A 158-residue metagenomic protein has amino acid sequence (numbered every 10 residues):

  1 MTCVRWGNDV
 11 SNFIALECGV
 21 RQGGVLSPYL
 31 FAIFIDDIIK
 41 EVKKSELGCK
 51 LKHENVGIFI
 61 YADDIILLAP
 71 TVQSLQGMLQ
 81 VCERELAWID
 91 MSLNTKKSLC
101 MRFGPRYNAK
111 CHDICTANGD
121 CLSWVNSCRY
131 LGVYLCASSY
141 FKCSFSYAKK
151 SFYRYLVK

Functional and structural regions predicted by a protein language model:
M1-I33: Conserved pre-catalytic core of RNA-dependent polymerases
T2-N8, F13, C49, T95-F103 (+2 more regions): Structured, non-transmembrane catalytic/binding cores
V4, G23, S27, I35-I38 (+6 more regions): Mobile genetic element proteins and their domesticated derivatives, centered on retroelements and DNA transposons
R5, L30-A62, I66-L68: Active-site palm subdomain of RNA-directed nucleic acid polymerases
C18-F31, K50-H53, A69-S74, D120-C121 (+1 more regions): Conserved, non-catalytic sequence blocks in retroelement Pol enzymes and Pol-derived host proteins
V20, I58-A87, F103-Y107, C136-F141: Catalytic palm subdomain of template-directed nucleic-acid polymerases, centered on the conserved carboxylate motif
S92-S127: Short, conserved micro-motifs composed of acidic
A117-K158: Basic, alpha-helical interaction scaffolds
